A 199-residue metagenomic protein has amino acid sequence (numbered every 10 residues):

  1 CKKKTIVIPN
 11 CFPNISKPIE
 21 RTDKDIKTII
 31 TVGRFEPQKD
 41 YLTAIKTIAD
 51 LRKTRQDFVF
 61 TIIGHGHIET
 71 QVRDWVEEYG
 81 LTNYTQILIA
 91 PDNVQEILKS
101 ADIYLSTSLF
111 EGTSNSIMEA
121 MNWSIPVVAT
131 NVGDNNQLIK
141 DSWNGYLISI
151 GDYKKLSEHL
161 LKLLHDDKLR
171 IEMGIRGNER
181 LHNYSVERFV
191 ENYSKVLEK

Functional and structural regions predicted by a protein language model:
C11: Carbohydrate-associated surface elements
K27, T31-D50, H67-D74, N115-E119 (+1 more regions): A conserved mid-protein helix/loop that constitutes part of the nucleotide-sugar donor-binding site
Y41, I45-Q86, H165: A conserved nucleotide-sugar
A90, L109: Aromatic "clamp/platform" in nucleotide-sugar-dependent glycosyltransferases that forms part of the donor/acceptor
Q95, D102, S124: A short alpha->beta transition loop at the rim of the catalytic pocket in nucleotide-sugar-dependent
P126-A129, I139: Short hydrophobic beta-strand element within catalytic cores of glycosyltransferases and related nucleotide-activated
D141-S142, Y146-Y153, K162-D167: Conserved acidic donor-binding segment of nucleotide-sugar-dependent glycosyltransferases
K155, K162, L169-N183, N192-K195: A short, well-ordered alpha-helix in the C-terminal region of glycosyltransferases
